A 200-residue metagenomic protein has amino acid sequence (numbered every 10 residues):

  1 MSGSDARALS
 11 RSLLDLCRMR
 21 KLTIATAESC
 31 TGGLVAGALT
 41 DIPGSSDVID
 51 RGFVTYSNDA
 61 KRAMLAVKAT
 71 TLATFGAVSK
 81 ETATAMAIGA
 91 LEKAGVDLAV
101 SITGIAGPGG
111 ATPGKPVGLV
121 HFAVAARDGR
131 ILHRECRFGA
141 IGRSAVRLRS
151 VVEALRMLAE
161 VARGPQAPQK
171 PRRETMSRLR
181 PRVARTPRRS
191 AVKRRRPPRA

Functional and structural regions predicted by a protein language model:
M1-A200: Short alpha-helical segments enriched in small residues
